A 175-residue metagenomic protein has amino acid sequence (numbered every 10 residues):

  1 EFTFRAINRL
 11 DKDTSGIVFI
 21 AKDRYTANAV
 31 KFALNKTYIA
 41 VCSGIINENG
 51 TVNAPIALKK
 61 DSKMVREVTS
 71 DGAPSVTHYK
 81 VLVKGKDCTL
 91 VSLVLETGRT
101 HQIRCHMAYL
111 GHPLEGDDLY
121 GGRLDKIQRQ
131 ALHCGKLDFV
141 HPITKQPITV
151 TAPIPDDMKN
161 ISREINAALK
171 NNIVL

Functional and structural regions predicted by a protein language model:
E1-L175: RNA pseudouridine synthases
